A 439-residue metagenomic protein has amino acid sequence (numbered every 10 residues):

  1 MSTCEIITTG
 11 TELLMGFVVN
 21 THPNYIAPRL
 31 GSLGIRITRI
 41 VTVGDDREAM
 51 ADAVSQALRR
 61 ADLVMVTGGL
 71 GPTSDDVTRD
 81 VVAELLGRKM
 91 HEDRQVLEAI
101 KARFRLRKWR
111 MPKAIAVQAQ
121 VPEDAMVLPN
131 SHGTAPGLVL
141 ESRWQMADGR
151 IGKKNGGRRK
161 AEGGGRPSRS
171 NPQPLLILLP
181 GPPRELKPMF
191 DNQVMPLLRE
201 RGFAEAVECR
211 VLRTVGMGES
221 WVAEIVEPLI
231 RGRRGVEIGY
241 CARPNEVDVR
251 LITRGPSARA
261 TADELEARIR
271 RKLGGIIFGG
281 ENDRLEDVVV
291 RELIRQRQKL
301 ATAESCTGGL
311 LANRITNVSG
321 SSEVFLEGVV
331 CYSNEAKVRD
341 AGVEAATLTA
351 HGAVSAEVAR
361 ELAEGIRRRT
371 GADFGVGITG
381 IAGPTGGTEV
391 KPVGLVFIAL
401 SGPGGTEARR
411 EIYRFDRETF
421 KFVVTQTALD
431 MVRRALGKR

Functional and structural regions predicted by a protein language model:
M1, S142-P174: Intrinsic disorder/low-complexity segments
M1-G34, R39-V41: Glycine-rich phosphate/diphosphate-binding loop of Rossmann-like nucleotide-binding domains
C4-I6, L176, L300: Conserved hydrophobic helix-helix packing surfaces used for dimerization/oligomerization
T9-T11, V66-S74, P180-G181, R254-G255 (+1 more regions): Glycine-rich beta-strand-to-loop/alpha-helix junction loops that act as flexible
A27, G31-Q56, E92-G133, A336-D373: Glycine-rich oxoanion-binding loops at beta->alpha junctions
A49, D76-Q145, N171-R201: Proline/glycine-rich low-complexity loops and linkers
W144, L178-N245, R250-R254, T261-A262: Accessory alpha-helical/coil subdomains and C-terminal extensions that flank or cap enzyme catalytic cores
R259-R439: Short alpha-helical segments enriched in small residues
